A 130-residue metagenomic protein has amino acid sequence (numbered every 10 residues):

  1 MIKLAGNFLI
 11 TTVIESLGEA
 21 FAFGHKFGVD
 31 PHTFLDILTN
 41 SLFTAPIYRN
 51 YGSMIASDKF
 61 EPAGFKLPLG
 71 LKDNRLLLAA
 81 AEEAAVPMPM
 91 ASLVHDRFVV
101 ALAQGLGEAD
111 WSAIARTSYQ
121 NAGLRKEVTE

Functional and structural regions predicted by a protein language model:
I2-A122: Helical "substrate-binding/catalytic lid" subdomain of Rossmann-like NAD(P)-dependent dehydrogenases/reductases
V128-E130: ATP-dependent carboxylate/acyl-activation modules
